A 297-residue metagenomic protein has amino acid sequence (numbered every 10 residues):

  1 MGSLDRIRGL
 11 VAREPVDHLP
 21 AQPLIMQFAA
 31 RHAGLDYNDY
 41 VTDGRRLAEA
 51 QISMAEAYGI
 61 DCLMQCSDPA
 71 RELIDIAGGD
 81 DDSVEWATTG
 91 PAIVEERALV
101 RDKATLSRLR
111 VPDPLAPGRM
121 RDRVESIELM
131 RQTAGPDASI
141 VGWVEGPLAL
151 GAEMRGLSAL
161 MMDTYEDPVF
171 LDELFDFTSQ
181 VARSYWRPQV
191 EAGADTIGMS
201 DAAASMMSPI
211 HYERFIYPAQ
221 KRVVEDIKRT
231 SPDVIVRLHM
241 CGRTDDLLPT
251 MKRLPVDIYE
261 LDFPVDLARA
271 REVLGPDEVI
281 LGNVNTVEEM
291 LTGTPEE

Functional and structural regions predicted by a protein language model:
M1-A29, L35-Y37, M54, D61 (+3 more regions): Active-site loop segments of alpha/beta catalytic cores
P15, D43-R45, L99-T105, P117 (+1 more regions): Intrinsic-disorder/low-complexity, polar/charged segments
A30-A48, A104-P114: Glycine-/proline-rich flexible loop or hinge segments
Y37-P69: Segments that shape or occlude catalytic/ligand-binding pockets
Q65-D75, G142-A149: Short, glycine/charge-rich beta-strand/loop segments that flank catalytic centers and engage negatively charged groups
D68-L115, P136-D137: A contiguous, low-structure linker/loop signature
